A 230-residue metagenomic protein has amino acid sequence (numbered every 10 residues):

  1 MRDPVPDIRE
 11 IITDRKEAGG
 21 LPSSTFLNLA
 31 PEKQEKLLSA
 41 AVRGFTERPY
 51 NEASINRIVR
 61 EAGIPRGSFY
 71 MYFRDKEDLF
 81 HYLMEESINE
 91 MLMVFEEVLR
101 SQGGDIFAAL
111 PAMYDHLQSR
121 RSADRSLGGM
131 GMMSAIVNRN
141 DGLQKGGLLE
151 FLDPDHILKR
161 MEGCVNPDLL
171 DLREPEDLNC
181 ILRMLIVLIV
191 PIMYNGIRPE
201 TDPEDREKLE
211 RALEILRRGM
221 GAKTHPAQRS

Functional and structural regions predicted by a protein language model:
R2-G20, E162, P191, N195-S230: C-terminal peripheral helix-coil segments that are non-catalytic and often amphipathic
R2-R48, N56-R57, E61: Basic, helix-initiating cap at the start of DNA-binding domains
E47-D78, Y82: Helix-turn-helix
F73, F80-E90, V94, D124 (+1 more regions): Alpha-helical DNA-contacting segments of helix-turn-helix folds
Y82, E97-R125: Hydrophobic alpha-helical connector segments
N89, A108, G131, N138-V187 (+2 more regions): Amphipathic alpha-helical packing segments from all-alpha helical-bundle domains
V98-Q102, G131-N140, I192-E200: Secondary-structure edge/capping motif, primarily at the C-terminal ends of alpha-helices and the immediately following
